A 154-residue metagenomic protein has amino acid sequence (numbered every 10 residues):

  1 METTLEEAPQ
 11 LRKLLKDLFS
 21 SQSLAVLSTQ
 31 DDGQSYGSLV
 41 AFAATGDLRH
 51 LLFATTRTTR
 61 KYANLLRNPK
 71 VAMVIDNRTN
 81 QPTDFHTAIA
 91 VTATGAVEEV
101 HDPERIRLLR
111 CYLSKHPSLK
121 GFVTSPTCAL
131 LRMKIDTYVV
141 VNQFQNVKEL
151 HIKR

Functional and structural regions predicted by a protein language model:
M1-L24: Extreme N-terminal tail/first-helix region
E2-E7, F85-R154: Charged, gly/pro-rich active-site loop segments
F19, N64-L65, Y112: A generic structural signal for nonpolar/aromatic side chains embedded in well-ordered alpha-helices
S21-Q22, N68, K115, S125: Structured helix-beta-strand junction loops
Q22-R57, L65, A72-N77, F85 (+1 more regions): Short beta-strand segments
D31, I75-R78, K120-T127: A short, aromatic/hydrophobic, helix- or strand-capping loop or linear motif that either lines the entrance/gate
T55-T59, V74-N80, L109-L119: Short acidic (Asp/Glu) patches
Y62-L66, H151-K153: A short, polar/proline- and glycine-enriched secondary-structure boundary/capping micro-motif
